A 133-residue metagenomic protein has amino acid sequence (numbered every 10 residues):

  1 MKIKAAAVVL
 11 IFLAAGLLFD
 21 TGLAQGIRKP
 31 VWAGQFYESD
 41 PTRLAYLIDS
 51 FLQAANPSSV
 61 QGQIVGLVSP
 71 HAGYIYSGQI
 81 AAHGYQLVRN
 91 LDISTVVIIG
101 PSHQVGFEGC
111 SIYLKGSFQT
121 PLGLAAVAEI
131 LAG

Functional and structural regions predicted by a protein language model:
M1-V9: Bacterial N-terminal signal peptides that target proteins for export
V8-L18: Bacterial N-terminal signal peptides
F19-A24: Sec/Tat signal peptide C-region and signal peptidase I cleavage site
Q25-G133: Active-site histidine-anchored catalytic micro-motif
